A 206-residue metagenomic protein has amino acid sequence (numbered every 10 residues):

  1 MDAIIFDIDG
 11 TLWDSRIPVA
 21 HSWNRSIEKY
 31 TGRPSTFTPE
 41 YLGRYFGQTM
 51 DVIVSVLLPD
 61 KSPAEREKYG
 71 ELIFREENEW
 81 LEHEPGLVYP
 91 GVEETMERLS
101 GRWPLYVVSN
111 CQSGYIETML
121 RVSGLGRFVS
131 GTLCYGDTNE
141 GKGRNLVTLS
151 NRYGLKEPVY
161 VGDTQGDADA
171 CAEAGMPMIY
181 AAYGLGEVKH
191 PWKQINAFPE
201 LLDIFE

Functional and structural regions predicted by a protein language model:
M1-D2, S113, E117-E206: Asp-based, Mg2+/Mn2+-dependent phosphohydrolase catalytic module
D2-P90, G101: N-terminal helical cap/lid subdomain that shapes the substrate entry/recognition surface in HAD-like hydrolases
D7, T11, S109, D163: Conserved G/P- and acidic residue-centered "switch" motifs that form tight phosphate/ATP-binding loops in soluble
D14, V107-S109, Y180: Hydrophobic residues in well-ordered beta-strands that form the structural core
R16-I17, Q48, E93, N110-S113 (+2 more regions): Alpha-helix N-cap/helix-start capping motif
E79-V107, S113, E117, G143: Short, acidic loop-to-helix structural element flanking the phosphoryl-transfer center in phosphate-processing enzymes
